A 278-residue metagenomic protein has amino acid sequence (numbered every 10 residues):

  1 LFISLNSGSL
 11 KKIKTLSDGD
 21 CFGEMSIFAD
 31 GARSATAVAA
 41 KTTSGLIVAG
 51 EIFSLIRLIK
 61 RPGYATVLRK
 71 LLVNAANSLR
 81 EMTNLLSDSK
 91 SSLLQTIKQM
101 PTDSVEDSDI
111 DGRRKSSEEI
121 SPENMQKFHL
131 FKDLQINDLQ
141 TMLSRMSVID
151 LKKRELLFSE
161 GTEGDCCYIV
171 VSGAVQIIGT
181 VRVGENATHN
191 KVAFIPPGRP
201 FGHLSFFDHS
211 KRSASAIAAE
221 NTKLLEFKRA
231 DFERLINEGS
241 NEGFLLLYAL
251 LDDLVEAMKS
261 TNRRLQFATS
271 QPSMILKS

Functional and structural regions predicted by a protein language model:
F2-S7, I177-G184: Cytochrome P450 core scaffold surrounding the K-helix E-X-X-R motif and the conserved "meander" helix-loop region
N6, K11-L71, A76, N190-Y248: Cyclic-nucleotide recognition modules
R69-L72, A76-L79, T83, Y248 (+2 more regions): Long amphipathic alpha-helical coiled-coil
L79-S91, S260-S273: Short alpha-helical interdomain "coupling" segment at the junction between an upstream regulatory sensor module
D88-K152: Cyclic nucleotide-binding regulatory module and flanking cytosolic helices
E155-T162: Short phosphate-coordinating micro-motif centered on Lys-Gly-acidic
S159, V170, E185-N186, A218 (+1 more regions): Flexible loop/N-cap segments at domain edges
Y168-A174: Short, conserved beta-strand element in jelly-roll/cupin
